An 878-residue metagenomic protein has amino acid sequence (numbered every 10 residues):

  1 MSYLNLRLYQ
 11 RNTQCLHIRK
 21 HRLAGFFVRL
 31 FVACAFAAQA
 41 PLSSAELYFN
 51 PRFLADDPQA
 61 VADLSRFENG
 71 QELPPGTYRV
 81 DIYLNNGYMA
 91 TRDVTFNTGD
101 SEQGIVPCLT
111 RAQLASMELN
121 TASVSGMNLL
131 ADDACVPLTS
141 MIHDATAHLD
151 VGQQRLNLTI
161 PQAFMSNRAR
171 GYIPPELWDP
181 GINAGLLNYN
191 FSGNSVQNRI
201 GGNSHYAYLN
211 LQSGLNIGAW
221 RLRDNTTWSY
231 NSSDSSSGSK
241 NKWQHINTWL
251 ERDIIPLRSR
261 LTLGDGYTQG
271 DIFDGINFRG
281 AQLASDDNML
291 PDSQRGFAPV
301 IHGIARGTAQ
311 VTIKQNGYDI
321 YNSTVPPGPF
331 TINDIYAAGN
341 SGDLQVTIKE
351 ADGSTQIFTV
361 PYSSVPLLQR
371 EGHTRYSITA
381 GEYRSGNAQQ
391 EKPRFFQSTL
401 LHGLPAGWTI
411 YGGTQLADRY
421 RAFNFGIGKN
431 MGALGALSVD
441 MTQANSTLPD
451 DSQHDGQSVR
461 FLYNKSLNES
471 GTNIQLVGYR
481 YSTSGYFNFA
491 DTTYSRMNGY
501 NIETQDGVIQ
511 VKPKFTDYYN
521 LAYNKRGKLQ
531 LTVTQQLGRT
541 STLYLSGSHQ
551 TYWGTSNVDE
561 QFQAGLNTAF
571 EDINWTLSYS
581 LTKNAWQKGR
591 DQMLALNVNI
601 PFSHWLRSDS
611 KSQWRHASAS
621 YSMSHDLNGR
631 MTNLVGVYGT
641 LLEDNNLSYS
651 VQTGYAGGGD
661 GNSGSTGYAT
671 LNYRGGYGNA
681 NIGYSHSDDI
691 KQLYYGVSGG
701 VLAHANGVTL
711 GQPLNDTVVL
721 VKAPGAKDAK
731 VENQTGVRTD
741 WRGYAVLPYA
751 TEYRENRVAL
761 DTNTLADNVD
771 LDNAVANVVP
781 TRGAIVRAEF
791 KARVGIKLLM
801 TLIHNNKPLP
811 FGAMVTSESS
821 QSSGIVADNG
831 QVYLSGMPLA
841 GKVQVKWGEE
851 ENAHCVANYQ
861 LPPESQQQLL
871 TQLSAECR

Functional and structural regions predicted by a protein language model:
S2-R11, I18-R19, F27-F297, R615 (+1 more regions): Post-signal-peptide, soluble extracytosolic/periplasmic N-terminal scaffold domains of envelope/secretory systems
F67-G70, Y83-L84, I173-L177, V300-T308 (+3 more regions): Structural motif
R111-S116, Q345-I348, R754-L765, L839-E851: A short, solvent-exposed beta-strand micro-motif common in secreted/extracellular proteins
N120, F164, D761-V775, W847-Q860: A short, solvent-exposed loop/turn motif at the edges and junctions of modular extracellular/periplasmic domains
R155-T159, P366-Q369, A774-G795, Y859-R878: Extracellular beta-sheet/turn segments enriched in Thr/Pro/Gly and aliphatic residues
Q162, G181-R199, W220-S232, L261-D265 (+13 more regions): Transmembrane beta-strand segments that form the barrel wall of outer-membrane beta-barrel proteins
W178-P180, H205-G218, K242-I255, K392-A406 (+11 more regions): Feature captures outer-membrane beta-barrel proteins of Gram-negative bacteria and organelles
V511-T516, A522-E818, S823, A827-L839: Exposed, low-structure sequence patches enriched in small/polar residues
